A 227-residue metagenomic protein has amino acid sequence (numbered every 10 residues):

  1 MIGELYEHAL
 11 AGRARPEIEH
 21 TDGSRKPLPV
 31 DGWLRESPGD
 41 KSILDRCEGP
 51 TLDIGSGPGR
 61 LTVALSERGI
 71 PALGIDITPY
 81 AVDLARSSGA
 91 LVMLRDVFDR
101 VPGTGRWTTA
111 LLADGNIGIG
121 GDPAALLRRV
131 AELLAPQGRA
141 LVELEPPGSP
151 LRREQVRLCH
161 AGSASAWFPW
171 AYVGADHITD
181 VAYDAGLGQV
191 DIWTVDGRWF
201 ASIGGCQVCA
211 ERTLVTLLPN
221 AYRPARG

Functional and structural regions predicted by a protein language model:
M1-R46: S-adenosyl-L-methionine
T78: Conserved SAM/SAH-binding beta-strand->alpha-helix loop
G89-D99: Conserved SAM-binding strand-loop segment of SAM-dependent methyltransferases
F98-T109: A short acidic, Gly/Pro-enriched loop at the edge of an enzyme's catalytic core that lines a small-molecule cofactor
W107-P123: A short SAM/SAH-binding and catalytic strip from SAM-dependent methyltransferases
A124-P136: A short glycine-rich, Lys/Arg-flanked "PGG" loop and its adjoining helix->strand segment in the class I
Q137-E145: Conserved beta-strand signature within the Rossmann-like core of class I S-adenosyl-L-methionine
F168-G186: Short alpha-helix
